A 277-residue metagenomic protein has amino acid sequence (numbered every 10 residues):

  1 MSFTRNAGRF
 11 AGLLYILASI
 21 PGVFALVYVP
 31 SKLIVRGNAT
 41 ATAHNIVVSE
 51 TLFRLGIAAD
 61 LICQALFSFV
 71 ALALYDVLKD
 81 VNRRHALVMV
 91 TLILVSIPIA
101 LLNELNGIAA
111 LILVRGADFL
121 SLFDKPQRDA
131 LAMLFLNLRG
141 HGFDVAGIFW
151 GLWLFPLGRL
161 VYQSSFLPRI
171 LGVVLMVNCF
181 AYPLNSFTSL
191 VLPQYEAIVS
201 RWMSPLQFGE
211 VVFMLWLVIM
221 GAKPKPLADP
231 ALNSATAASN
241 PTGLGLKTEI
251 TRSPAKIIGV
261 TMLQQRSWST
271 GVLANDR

Functional and structural regions predicted by a protein language model:
M1-P241: Hydrophobic, aromatic-enriched alpha-helical segments typical of multi-pass transmembrane helices
T242-P254: Low-complexity, intrinsically disordered Ser/Thr/Pro- and acidic-rich segments
P254-I257, R277: Low-complexity, intrinsically disordered short segments enriched for Gly/Pro and polybasic residues
Q264-Q265: Low-complexity, intrinsically disordered or signal/transmembrane-proximal segments
T270-D276: Short, intrinsically disordered C-terminal tails of secreted or membrane-associated proteins
